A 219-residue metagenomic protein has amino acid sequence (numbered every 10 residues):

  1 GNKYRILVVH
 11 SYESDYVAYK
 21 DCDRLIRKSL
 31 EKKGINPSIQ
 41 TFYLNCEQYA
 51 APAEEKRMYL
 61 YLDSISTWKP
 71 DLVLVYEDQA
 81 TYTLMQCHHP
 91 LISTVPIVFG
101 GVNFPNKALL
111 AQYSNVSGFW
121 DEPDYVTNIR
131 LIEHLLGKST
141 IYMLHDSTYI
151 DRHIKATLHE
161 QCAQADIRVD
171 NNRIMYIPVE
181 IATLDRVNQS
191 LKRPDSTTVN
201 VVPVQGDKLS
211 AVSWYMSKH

Functional and structural regions predicted by a protein language model:
G1-H219: Short hydrophobic alpha-helices and adjacent helix-cap/hinge residues
